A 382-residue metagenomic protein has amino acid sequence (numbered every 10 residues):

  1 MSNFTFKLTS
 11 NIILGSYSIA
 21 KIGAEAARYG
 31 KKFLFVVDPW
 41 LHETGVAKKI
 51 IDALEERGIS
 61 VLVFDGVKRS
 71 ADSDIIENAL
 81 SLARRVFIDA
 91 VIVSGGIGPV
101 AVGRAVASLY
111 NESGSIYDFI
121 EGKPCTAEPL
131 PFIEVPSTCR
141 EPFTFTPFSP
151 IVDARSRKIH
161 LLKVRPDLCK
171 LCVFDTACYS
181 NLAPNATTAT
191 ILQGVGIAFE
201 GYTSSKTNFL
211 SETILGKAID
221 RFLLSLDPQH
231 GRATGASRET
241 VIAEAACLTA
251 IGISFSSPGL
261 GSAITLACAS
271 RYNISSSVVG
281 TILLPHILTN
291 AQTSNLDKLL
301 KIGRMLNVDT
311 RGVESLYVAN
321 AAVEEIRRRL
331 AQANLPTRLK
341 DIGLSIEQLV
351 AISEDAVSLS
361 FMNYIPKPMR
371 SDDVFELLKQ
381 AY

Functional and structural regions predicted by a protein language model:
M1-A90, L339: ATP/NTP phosphate-donor binding region
S10, N111-T207, K301: A glycine/threonine-rich phosphate-anchoring loop and its flanking beta-alpha core in nucleotide/phosphate-binding
I19-I22, E43-V46, S73, G98-R104 (+3 more regions): Short glycine/serine/threonine-rich phosphate/pyrophosphate-binding segments that cradle anionic phosphate groups
I50, A79-L80, P99-S113, F145-F148: Short Gly/Thr/Asp-enriched flexible loops that form oxyanion-binding sites at enzyme active sites
V195-F199, I242-A250, L284, I326 (+3 more regions): Short alpha-helical scaffolding segments that buttress acidic/His motifs in well-ordered protein cores
G201-E325: Active-site segments that bind and position negatively charged phosphate/pyrophosphate groups
T310-Y382: C-terminal charged capping/lid subdomain of soluble metabolic enzymes
